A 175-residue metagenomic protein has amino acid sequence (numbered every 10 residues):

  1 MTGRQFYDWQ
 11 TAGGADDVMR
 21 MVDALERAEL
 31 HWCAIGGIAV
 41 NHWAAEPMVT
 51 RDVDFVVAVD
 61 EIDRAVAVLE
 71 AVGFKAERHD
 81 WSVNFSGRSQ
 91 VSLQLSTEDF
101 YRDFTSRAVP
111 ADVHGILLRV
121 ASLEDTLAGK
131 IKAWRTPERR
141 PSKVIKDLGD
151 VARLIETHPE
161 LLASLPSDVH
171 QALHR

Functional and structural regions predicted by a protein language model:
M1-R175: Compositionally biased terminal segments of proteins
